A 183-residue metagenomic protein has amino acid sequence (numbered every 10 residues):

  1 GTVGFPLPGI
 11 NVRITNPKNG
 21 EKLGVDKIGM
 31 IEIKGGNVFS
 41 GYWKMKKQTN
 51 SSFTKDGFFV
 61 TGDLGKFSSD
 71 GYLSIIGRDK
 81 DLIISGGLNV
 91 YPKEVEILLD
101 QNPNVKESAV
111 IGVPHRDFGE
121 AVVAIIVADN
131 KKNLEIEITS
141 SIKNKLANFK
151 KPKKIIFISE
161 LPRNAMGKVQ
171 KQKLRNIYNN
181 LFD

Functional and structural regions predicted by a protein language model:
G1-L73, D79-L82, V95-E96: Conserved AMP-binding/adenylate-forming
G35, S40-G41, L64-K150, E160 (+2 more regions): AMP-binding/adenylate-forming catalytic core of the ANL superfamily
F59-V60, K171-R175: A general structural signal for short secondary-structure boundary/capping elements
N176-D183: Acidic/polar alpha-helix N-cap and adjacent early helical turns within long charge-rich amphipathic helices/linkers
